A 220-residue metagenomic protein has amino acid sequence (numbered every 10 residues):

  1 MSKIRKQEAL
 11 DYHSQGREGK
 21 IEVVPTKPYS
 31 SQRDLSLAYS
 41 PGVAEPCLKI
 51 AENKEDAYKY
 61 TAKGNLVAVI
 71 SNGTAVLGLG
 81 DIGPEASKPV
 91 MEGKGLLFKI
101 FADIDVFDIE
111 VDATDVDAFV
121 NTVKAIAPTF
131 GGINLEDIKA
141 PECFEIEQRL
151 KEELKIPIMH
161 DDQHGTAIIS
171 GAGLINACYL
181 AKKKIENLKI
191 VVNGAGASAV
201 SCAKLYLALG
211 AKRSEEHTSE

Functional and structural regions predicted by a protein language model:
M1-I158: N-terminal ligand-binding/catalytic initiation module
L77, P84-A102, L154, H160 (+1 more regions): Glycine-rich phosphate/diphosphate-binding loop of Rossmann-like nucleotide-binding domains
Q163: Acidic, His- and aromatic-enriched active-site or binding-groove loops in soluble protein domains that engage sugars
